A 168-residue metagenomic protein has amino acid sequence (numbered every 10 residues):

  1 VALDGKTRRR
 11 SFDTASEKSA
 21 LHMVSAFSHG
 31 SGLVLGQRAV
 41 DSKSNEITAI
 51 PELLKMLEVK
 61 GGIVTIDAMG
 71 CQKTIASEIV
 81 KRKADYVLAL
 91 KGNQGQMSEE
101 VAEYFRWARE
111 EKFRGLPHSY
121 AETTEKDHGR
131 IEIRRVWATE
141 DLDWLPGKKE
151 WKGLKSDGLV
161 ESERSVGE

Functional and structural regions predicted by a protein language model:
V1-I66, C71-T74: Conserved, well-structured functional cores that handle cations and Mg-NTP chemistry
F12-D13, A76, S98-V101: Short, well-ordered secondary-structure micro-motifs
A76-A84, R106: Short, surface-exposed basic-aromatic patches at helix termini and helix-loop junctions that form
D85-L90: Short hydrophobic alpha-helical runs that function as membrane-insertion/retention elements
K91-E168: An anionic, glycine-rich sequence signature occurring as long contiguous blocks
